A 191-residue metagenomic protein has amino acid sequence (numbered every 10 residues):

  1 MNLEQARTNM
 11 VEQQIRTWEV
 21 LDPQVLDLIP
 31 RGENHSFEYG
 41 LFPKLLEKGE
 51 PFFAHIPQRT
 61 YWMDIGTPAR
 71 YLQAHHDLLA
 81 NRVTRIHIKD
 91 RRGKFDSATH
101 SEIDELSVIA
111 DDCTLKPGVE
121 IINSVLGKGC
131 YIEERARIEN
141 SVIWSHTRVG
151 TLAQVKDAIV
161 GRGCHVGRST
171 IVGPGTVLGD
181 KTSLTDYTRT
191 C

Functional and structural regions predicted by a protein language model:
M1-E33: Conserved core of the sugar-phosphate nucleotidyltransferase
L28-C191: Left-handed beta-helix
